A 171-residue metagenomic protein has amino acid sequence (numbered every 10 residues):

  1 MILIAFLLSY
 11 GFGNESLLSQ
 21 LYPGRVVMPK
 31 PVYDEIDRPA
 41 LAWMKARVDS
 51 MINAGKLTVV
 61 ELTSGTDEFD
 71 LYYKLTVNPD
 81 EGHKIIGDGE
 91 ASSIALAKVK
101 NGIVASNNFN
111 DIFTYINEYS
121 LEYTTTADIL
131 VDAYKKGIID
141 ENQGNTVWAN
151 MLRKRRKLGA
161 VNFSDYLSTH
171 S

Functional and structural regions predicted by a protein language model:
M1-L96, K100-G102, F113, N142-N150 (+1 more regions): Active-site-proximal, substrate-binding regions of enzyme catalytic domains and RNA-binding/basic surfaces
V26, L121-I129: Short hydrophobic/aromatic-enriched beta-strand-loop microsegments
R38, Y115-N117, K135: Short Asp/Glu-rich motifs
N101, Y119-S120, G137: Glycine-centered loop/turn motif at secondary-structure junctions
S106-N107: Short beta-strand scaffold positions
N110-F113, V131: Positions that flank functional sites
I116-Y123, A160-N162: Short, electropositive alpha-helical surface patch
T126-I139: Long, charge-dense
